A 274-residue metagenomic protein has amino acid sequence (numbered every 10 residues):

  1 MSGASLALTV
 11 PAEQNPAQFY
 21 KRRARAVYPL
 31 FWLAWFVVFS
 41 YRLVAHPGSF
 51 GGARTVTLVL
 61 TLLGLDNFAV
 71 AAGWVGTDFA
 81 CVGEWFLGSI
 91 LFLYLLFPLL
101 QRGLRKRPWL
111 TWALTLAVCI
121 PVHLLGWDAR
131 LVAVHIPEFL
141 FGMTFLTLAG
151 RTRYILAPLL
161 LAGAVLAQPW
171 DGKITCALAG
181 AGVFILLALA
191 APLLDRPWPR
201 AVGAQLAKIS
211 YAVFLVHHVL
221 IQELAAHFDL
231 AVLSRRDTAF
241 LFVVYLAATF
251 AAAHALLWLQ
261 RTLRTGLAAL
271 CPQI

Functional and structural regions predicted by a protein language model:
M1-R23, F31-F50, L220, L224-A225 (+1 more regions): Juxtamembrane transmembrane-helix termini
L6-Q14, Y41-V44, L99-R105, M143-T152 (+5 more regions): Structural signal for the C-terminal ends of transmembrane alpha-helices and the immediately following loop
A7, V27-S89, G180-L187: Membrane-interface helix-loop-helix regions
W32, F36-S40, V44, L91 (+8 more regions): Generic alpha-helical transmembrane segments of integral inner-membrane proteins, especially permease/transport modules
G73-S89, H123-F141, Y154, A164-A188 (+3 more regions): Interfacial loop-to-helix transition and helix-capping segments at the boundaries of transmembrane helices
L91-A117, M143-L159: Solvent-exposed interhelical
W109-P121, Y154-L166, A207-S210, C271: Central hydrophobic cores of alpha-helical transmembrane segments in multi-pass integral membrane proteins
A164-T265: Alpha-helical transmembrane segments of multi-pass integral membrane proteins
